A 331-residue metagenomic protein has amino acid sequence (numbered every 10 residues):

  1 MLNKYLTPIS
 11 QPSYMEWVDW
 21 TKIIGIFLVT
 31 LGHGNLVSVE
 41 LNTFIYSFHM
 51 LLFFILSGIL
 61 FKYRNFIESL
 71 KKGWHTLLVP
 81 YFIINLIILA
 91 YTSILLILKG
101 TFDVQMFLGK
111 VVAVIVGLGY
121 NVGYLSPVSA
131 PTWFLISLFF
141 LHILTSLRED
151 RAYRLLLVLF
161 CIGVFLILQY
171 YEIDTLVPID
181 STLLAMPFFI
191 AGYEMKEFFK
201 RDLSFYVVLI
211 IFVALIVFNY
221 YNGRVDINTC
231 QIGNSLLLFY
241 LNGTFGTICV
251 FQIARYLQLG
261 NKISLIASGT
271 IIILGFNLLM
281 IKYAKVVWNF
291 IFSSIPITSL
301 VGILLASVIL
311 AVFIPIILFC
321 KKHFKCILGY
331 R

Functional and structural regions predicted by a protein language model:
M1-R331: Alpha-helical transmembrane segments and their immediate juxtamembrane cytosolic regions
